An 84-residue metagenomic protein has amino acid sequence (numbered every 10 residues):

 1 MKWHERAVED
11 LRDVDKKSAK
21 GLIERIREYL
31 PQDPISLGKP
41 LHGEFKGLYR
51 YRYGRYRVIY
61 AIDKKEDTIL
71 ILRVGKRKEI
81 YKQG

Functional and structural regions predicted by a protein language model:
M1-K2, R6-E9, D13, K17-K20 (+3 more regions): Enriched for short, Lys/Arg-rich terminal
R27-R50: A short, surface-exposed loop/turn module that caps and links secondary-structure elements
E44, L48, R55, K76: Gly/Ser/Thr-rich helix-start
Y53-R55, K64: A generic beta-sheet turn/junction motif
